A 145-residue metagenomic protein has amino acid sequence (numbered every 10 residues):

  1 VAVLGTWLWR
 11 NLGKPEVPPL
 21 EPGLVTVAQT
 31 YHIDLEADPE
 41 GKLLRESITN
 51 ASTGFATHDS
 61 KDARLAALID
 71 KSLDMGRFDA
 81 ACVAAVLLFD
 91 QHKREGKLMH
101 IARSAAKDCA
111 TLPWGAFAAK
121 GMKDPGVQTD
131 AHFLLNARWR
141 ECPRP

Functional and structural regions predicted by a protein language model:
A2-P145: Non-catalytic tandem-repeat scaffold regions and their flanking low-complexity/translocation tails
